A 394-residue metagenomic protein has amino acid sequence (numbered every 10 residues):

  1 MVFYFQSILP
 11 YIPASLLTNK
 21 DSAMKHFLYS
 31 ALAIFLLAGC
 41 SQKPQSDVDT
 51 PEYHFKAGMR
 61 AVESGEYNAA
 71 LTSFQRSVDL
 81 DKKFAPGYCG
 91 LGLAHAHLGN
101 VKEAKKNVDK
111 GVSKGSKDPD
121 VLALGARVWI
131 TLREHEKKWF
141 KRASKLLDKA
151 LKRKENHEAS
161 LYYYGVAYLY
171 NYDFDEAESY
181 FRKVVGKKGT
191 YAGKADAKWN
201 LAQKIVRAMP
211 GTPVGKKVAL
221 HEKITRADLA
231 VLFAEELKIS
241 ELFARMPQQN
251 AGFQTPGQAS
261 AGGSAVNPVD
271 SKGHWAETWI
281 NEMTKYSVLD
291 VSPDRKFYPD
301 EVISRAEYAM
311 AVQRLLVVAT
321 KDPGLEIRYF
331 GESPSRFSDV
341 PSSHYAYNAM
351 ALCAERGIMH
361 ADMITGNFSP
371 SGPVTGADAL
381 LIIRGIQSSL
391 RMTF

Functional and structural regions predicted by a protein language model:
F3-A23: Short, Lys/Arg-enriched N-terminal segments with co-localized hydrophobic residues within the first ~10-30 amino acids
K25-S30: Sec-dependent signal peptide recognition, specifically the positively charged N-region followed immediately by
L37-G39: C-terminal motif of bacterial Sec signal peptides marking the signal peptidase cleavage site
K43-D47, A85, V101-K106, S113-S116 (+4 more regions): N-terminal propeptides
S46-K83, H97, E134-H135: Alpha-helical segment of the N-proximal tetratricopeptide repeat
